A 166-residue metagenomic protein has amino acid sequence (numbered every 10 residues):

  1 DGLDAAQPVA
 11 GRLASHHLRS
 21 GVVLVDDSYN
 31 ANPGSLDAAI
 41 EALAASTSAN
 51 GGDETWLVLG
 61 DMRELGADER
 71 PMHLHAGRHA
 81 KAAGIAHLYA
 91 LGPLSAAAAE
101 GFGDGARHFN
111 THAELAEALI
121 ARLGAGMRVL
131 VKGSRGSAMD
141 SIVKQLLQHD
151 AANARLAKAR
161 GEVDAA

Functional and structural regions predicted by a protein language model:
D1-A166: ATP-dependent carboxylate-amine ligase
